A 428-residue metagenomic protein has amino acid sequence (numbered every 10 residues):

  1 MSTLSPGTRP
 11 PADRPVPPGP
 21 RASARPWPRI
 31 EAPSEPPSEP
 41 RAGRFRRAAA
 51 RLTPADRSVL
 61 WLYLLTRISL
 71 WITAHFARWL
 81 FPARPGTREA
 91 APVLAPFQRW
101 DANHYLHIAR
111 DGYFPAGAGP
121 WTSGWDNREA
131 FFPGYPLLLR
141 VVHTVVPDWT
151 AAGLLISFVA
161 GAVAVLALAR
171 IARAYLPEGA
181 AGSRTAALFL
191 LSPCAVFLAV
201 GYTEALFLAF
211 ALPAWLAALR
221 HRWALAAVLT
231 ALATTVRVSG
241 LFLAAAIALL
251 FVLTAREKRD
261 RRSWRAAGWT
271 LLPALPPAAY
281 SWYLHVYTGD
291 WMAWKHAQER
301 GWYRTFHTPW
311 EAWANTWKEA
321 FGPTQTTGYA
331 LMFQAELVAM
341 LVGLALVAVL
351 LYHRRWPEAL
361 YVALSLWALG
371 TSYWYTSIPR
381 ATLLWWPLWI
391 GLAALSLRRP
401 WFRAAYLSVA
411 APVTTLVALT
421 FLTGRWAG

Functional and structural regions predicted by a protein language model:
T66-A77, F81-A83, A244-G343, P357-V362: Membrane-lumen/periplasm interface segments of specific transmembrane helices in polyprenyl phosphate-linked
R99-P115, T122-P147, P309-T316: Short hydrophobic/aromatic helix or loop-helix immediately within or flanking a transmembrane segment in polytopic
S123-G124, E129, P133, L137 (+2 more regions): Loop-to-helix entry region of an early transmembrane alpha helix in multi-pass inner-membrane enzymes
V141, L155-Y175, A345-L346: Transmembrane-helix motifs of polytopic, lipid-linked glycan transferases
A151-A152, A169-L191, W356-L360: Transmembrane-helix signature of polytopic, membrane-embedded enzymes that assemble or transfer cell-envelope glycans
L190, A211-L216, A224-F251, L272-A278 (+1 more regions): Membrane-interface alpha helices of multi-pass inner-membrane proteins
V200-L206, I378: Short acidic/glycine- and proline-prone juxtamembrane loop motifs at membrane-interface regions of multi-pass membrane
T270-A274, R398-G428: Signature aromatic-anchored transmembrane alpha helix within multi-pass, membrane-resident enzymes that catalyze glycan
